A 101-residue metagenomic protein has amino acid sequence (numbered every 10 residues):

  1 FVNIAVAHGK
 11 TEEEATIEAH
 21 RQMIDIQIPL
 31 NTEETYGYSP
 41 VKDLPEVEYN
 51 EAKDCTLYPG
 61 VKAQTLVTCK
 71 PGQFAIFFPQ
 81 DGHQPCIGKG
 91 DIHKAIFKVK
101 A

Functional and structural regions predicted by a protein language model:
F1-T11, I17-E18, Q22-L30: A short glycine-rich, His/Asp/Glu-containing loop-to-beta-strand
E14, L44-P45: Short histidine
R21-E34, P40-K42, E48-V61, K98-V99: Short, conserved beta-strand element in jelly-roll/cupin
I26, F74-I76, G90-A101: A short hydrophobic beta-strand segment most commonly corresponding to one strand of the jelly-roll/cupin
Y38-S39, F78: Short linear motifs in exposed loops
K62-L66: A conserved acidic, glycine/proline-rich C-terminal tail/linker
V67-G82: Conserved metal-binding segment of the jelly-roll/cupin
Q84-G88: Short, exposed beta-strand-loop hairpins at the edges of beta-sheets in extracellular/periplasmic proteins
